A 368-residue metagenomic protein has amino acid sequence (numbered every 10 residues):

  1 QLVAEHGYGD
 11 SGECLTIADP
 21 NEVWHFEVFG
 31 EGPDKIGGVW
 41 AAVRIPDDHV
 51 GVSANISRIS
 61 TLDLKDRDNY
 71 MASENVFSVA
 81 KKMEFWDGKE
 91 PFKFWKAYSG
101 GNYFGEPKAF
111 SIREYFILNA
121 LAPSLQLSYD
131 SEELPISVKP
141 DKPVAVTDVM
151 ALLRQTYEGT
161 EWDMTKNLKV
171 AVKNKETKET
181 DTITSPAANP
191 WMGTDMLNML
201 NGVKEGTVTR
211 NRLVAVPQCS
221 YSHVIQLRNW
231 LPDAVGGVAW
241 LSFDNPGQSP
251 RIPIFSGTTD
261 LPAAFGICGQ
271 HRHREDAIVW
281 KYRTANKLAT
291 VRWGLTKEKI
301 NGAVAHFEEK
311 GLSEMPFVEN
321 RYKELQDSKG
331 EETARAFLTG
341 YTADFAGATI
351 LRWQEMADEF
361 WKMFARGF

Functional and structural regions predicted by a protein language model:
L2-E13, D19-F26, P33-F368: C-terminus-biased signal that marks the final domain/tail of proteins
